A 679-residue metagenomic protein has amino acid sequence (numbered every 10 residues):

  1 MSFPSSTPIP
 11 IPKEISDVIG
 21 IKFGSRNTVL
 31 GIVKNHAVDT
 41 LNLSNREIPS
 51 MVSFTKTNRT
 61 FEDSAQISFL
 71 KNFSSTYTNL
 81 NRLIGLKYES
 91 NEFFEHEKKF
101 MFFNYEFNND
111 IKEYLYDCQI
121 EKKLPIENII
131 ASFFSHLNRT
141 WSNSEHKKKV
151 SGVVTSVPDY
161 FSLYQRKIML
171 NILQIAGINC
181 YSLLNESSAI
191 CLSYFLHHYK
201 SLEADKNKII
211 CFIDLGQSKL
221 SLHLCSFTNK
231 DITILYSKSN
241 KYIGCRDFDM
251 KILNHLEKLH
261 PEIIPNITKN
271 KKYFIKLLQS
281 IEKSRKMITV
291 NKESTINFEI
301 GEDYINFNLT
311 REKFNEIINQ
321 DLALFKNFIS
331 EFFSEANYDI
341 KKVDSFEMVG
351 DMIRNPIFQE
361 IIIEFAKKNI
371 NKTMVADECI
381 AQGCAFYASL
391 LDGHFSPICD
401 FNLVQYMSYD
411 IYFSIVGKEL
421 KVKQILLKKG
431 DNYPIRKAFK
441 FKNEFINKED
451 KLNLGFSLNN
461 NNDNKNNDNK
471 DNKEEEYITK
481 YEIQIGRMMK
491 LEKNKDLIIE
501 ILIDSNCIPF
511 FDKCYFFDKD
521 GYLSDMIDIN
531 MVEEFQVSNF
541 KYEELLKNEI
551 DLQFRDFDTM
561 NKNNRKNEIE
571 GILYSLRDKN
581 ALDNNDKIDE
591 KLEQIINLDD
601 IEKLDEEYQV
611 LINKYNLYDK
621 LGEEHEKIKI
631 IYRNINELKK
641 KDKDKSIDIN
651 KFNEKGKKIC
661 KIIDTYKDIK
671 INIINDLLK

Functional and structural regions predicted by a protein language model:
M1-E95, N104-N108, Q119-K123, S132 (+1 more regions): Oxyanion-binding/catalytic loops of NTP- or PPi-dependent enzymes
I126-E127: Hydrophobic alpha-helical hairpins/lids featuring a short glycine-rich hinge
